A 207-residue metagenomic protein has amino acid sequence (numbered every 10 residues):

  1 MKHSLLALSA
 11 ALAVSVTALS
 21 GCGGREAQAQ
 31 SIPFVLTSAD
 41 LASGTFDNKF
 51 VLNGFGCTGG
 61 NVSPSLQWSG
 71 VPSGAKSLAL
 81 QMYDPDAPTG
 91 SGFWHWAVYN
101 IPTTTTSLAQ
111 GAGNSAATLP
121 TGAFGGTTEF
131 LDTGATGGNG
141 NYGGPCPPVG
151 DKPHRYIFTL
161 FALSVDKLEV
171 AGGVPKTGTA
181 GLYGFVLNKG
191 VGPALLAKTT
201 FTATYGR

Functional and structural regions predicted by a protein language model:
M1-S9: Bacterial N-terminal signal peptides that target proteins for export
L5-L6, L19-G21: Extended hydrophobic/Leu-rich segments
S9-A18: Bacterial N-terminal signal peptides
C22-R207: N-terminus-centered regions that define maturation/targeting leaders and the start of the first functional domain
